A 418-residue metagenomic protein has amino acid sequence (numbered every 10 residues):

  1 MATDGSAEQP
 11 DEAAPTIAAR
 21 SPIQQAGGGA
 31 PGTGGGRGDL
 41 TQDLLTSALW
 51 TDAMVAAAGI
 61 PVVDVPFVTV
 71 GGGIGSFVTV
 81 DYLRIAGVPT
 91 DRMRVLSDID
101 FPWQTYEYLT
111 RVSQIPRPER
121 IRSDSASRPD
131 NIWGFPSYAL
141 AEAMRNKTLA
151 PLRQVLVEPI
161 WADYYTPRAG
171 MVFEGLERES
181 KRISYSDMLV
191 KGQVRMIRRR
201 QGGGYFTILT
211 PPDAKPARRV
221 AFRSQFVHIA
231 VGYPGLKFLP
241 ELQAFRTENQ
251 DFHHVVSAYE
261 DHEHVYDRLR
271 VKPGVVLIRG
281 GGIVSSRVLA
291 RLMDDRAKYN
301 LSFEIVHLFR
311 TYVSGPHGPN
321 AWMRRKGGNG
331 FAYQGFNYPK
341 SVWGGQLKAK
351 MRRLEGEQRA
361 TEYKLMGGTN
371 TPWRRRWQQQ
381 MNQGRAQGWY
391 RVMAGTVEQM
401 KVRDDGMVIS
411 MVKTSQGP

Functional and structural regions predicted by a protein language model:
A2-D100, E158-I283, R287-P418: Flavin (primarily FAD) cofactor-binding/catalytic cores of flavoenzymes
D98-G134, S314-Y333: Conserved N-terminal glycine-rich FAD pyrophosphate-binding loop of Rossmann-like flavoproteins
S127-P159, M351-E357: A conserved beta-strand/loop capping segment in the N-terminal third of enzymes that catalyze redox or closely related
